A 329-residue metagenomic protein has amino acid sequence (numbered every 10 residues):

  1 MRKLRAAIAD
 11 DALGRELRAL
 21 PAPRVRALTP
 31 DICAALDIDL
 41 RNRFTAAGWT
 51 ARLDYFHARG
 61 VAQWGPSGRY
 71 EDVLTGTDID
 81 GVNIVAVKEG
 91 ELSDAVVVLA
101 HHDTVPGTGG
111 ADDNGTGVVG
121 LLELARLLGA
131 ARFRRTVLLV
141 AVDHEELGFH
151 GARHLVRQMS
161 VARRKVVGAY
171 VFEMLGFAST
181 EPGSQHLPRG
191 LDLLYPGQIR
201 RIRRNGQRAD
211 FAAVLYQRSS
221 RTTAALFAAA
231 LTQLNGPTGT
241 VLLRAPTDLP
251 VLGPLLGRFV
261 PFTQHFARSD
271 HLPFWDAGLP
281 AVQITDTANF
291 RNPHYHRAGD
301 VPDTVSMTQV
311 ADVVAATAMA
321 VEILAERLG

Functional and structural regions predicted by a protein language model:
M1-A7, P21-I32, Y70-T75, V105-N114 (+4 more regions): Second-shell loop/turn segments in exported
A12-R15, A19, D31, A35-A51 (+9 more regions): Extracytoplasmic/secreted proteins, especially bacterial periplasmic and envelope-associated proteins
L13-E89: A non-catalytic alpha/beta surface segment that caps or lines the substrate-entry region of metallo-dependent hydrolase
L53, V85, V96-L99, L138-A141 (+2 more regions): Structural recognition of the beta-strand scaffold that forms the well-ordered cores of secreted hydrolase catalytic
R59-I84, F149-L155, V251-F259, H265-A267: Charged, often glycine-rich, active-site loop that binds/positions anionic groups
D80, T104-A229, T263-F266: Acidic/histidine-rich catalytic neighborhood of metal-dependent amide-processing enzymes
E89-A95: Proline/glycine-enriched tight loop/beta-turn segments at coil->beta junctions that connect or precede beta-strands
L187-G329: Active-site-adjacent substrate-binding region of metalloamidase/peptidase-like peptide-processing proteins
